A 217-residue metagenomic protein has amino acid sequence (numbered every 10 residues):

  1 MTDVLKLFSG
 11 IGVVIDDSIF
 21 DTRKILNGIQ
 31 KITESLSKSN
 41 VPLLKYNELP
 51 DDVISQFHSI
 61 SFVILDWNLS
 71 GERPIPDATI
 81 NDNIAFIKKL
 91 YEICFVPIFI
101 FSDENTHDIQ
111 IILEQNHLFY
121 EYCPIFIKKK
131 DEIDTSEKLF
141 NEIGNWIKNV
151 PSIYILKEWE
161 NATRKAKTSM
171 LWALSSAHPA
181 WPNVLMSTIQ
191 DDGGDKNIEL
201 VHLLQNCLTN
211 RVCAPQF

Functional and structural regions predicted by a protein language model:
M1-F217: Extended charged low-complexity segments that act as oligomerization/scaffolding linkers
